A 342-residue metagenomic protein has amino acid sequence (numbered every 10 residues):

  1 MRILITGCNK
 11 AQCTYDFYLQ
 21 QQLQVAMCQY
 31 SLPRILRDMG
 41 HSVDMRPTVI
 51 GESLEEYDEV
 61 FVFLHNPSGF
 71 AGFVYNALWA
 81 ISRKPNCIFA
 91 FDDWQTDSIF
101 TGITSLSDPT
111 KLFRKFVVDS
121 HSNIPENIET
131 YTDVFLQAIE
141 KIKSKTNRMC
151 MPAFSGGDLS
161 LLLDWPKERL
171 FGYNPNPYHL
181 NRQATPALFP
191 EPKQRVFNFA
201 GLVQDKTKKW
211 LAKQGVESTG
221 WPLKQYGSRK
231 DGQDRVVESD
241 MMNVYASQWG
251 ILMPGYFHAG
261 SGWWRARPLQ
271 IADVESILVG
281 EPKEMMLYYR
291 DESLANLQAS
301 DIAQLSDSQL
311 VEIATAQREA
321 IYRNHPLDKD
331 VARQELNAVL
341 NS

Functional and structural regions predicted by a protein language model:
R2-P85, F89-N296, R323-N324, D328-Q334 (+1 more regions): Nucleotide-sugar donor-binding catalytic core of glycosyltransferases
S300-S342: A charged, aromatic-enriched C-terminal amphipathic alpha-helix characteristic of glycosyltransferases across folds
